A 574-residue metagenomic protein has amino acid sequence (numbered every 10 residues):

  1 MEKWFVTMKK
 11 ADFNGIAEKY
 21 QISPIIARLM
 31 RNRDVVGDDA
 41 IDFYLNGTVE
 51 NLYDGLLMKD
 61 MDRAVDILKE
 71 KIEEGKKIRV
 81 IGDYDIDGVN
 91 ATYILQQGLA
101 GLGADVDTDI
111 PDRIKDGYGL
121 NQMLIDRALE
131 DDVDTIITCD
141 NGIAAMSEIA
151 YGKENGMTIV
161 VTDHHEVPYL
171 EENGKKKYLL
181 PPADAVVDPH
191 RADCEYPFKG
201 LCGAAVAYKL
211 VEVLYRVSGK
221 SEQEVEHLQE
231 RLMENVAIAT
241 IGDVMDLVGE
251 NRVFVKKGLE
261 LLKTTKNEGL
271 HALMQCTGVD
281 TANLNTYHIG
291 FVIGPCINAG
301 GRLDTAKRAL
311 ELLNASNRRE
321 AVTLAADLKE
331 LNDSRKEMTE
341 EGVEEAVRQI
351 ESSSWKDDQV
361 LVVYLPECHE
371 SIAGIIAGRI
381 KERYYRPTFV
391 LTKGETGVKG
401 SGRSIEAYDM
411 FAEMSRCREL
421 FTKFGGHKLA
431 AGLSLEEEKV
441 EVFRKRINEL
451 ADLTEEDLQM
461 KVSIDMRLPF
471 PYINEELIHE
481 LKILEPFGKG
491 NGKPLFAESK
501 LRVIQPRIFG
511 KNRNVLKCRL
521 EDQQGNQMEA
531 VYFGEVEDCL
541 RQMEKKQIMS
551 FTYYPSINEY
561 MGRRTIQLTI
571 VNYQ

Functional and structural regions predicted by a protein language model:
E2, T7-T135, N155-G156, G174-K176 (+5 more regions): Hydrophobic helix-and-loop "lid/oligomerization" segment in the mid-to-C-terminal part of catalytic domains
E70-E74, E320-L324, E330-Y364, R416-Q574: Mid-to-C-terminal polyanion-binding domains and interfaces
D107, V160, R541: Conserved beta-strand positions in the Rossmann-like core of class I SAM-dependent methyltransferases
D112, D188-H190, T392, Q574: Residues at the C-termini of beta-strands that transition into short coil/loop
D126-A204, Y208-S221, V248: Active-site cavity-forming subdomains of large catalytic enzyme subunits
H164-H165, H369, H427, V515: Histidine-centered active-site/metal-ligand motif
K177-Y178, A183-A185, T396-S404, Q527-A530 (+1 more regions): Short, well-ordered strand-loop elements centered on a beta-strand within folded domains, enriched for acidic residues
A205, G374, G378, F551: Short alpha-helical basic/polar micro-motif
